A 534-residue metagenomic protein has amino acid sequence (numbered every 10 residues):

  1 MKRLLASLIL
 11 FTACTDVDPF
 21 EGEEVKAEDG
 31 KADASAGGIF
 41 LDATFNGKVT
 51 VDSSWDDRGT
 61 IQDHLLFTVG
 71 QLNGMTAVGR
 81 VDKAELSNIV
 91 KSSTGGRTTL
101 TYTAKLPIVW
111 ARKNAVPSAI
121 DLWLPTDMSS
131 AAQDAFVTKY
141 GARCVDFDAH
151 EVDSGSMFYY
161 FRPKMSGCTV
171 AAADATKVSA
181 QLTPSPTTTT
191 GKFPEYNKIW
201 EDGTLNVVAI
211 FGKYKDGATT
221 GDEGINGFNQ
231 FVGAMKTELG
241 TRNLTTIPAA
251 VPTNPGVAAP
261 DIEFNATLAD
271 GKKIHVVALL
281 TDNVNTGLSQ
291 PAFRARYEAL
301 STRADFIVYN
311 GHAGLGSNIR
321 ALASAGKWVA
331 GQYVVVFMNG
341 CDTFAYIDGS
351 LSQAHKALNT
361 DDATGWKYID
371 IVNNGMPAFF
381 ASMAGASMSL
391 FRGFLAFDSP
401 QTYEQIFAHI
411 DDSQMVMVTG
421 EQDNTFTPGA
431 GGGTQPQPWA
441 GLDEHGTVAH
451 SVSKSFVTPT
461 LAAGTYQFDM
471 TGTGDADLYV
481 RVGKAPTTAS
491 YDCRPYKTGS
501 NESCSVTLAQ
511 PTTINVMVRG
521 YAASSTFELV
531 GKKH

Functional and structural regions predicted by a protein language model:
T12-A13: C-terminal motif of bacterial Sec signal peptides marking the signal peptidase cleavage site
G22-W110: Long, solvent-exposed N-terminal ectodomains/accessory regions that are displayed to the extracellular/lumenal milieu
Y102-P260: Non-catalytic propeptide/linker segments at domain boundaries
G217-G221, T286-L288, L315-A323, A345-G349 (+1 more regions): Extracytoplasmic/secreted cell-surface and envelope-processing proteins
V251-T343: Catalytic-core segments of thiol-dependent peptidases
V335-G432: Active-site-proximal C-terminal subdomain of hydrolase catalytic domains
P436-K454, T471-Q510, R519-H534: Surface-exposed beta-strand/loop patches in noncatalytic accessory domains and peripheral targeting/linker segments
T460-Q467, P511-T512: Extended extracellular/luminal ectodomain segments enriched in beta-structured repeat modules
